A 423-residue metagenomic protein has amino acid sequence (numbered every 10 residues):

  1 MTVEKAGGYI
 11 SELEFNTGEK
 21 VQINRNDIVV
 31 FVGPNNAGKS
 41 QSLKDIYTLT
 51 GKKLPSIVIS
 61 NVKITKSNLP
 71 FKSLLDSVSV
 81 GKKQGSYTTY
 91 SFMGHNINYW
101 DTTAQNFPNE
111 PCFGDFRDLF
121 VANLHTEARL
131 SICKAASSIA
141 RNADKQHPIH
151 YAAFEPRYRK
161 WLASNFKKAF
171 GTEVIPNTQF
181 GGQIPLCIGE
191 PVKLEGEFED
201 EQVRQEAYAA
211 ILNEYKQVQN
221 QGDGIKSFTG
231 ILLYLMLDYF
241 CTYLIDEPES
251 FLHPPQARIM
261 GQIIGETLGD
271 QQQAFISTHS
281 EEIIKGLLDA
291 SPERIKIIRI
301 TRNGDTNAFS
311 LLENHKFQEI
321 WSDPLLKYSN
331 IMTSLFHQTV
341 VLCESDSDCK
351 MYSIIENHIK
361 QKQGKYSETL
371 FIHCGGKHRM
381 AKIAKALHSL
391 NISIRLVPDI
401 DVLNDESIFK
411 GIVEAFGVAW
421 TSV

Functional and structural regions predicted by a protein language model:
M1-K52, E199-T333: Switch/communication elements of ASCE P-loop NTPase nucleotide-binding domains
T2-L69, K134-H147, Y151, H358-L396 (+2 more regions): Conserved, well-structured beta-alpha core segment at the onset of a catalytic domain
E4, E12, N123-T242, P254 (+1 more regions): Extended helical coiled-coil dimerization/tether regions that scaffold and oligomerize large DNA-maintenance assemblies
D45-A140: Conserved P-loop NTP-binding catalytic core
N68-Y87, F92, E195-K216, N220 (+2 more regions): Charged, glycine/proline-rich intrinsically disordered loops and linkers
T102, N106-D118, N165-V192, N330-C349 (+1 more regions): N-terminal-biased segments
G269, E282-N404: RecA-like P-loop NTPase motor core
D401-V423: Activity-critical C-terminal alpha-helical subdomain
